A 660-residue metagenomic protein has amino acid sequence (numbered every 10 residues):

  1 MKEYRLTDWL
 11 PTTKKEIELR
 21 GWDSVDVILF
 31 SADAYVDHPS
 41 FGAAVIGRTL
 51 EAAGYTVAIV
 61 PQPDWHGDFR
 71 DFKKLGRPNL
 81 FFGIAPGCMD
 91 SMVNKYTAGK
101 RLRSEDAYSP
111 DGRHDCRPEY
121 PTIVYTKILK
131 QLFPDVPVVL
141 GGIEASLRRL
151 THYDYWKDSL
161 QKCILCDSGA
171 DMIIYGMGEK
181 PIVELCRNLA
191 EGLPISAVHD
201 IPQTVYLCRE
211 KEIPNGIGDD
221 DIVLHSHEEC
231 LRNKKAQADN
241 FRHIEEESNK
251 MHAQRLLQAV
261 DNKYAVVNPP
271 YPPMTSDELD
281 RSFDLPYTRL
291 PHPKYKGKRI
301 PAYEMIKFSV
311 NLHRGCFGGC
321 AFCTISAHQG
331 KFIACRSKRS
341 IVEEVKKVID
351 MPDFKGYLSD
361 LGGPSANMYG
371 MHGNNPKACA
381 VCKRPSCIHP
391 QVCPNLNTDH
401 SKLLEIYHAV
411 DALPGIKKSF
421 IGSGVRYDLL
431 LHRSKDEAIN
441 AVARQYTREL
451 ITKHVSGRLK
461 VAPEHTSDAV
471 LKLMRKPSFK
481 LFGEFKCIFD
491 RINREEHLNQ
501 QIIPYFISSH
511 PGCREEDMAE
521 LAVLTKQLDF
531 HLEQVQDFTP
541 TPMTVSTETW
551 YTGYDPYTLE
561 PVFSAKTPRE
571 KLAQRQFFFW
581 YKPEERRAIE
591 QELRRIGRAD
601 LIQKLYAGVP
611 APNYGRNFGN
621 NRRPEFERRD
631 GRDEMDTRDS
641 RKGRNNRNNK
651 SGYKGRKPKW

Functional and structural regions predicted by a protein language model:
L19, V27-S31, K73, I201-T204 (+8 more regions): Flexible, glycine-rich loop/tail regions that form catalytic "lids" or insertion modules at the edges of active sites
V25-S31, H38-N79: Nucleic acid-processing catalytic cores of prokaryotic defense/repair systems
L29, V45, I59-V60, W65-D68 (+2 more regions): Conserved SAM/AdoMet-binding glycine-rich loop
F30-Y35, K296-T324, Y357: N-terminal pre-triad scaffold of radical SAM enzymes
G42, P61-V260, V267-P273: Glycine-rich beta-alpha loop elements in corrinoid/cobalamin-binding modules across cobalamin-dependent enzymes
H66, S196-N249, Y271-M274, R336 (+6 more regions): Terminal amphipathic helices with adjacent charged low-complexity linkers/tails
D90-G99, L147-R149, E179-E184, R209-I213 (+6 more regions): Flexible glycine/acidic-rich beta-alpha junction loops that bind and position SAM and/or redox cofactors in anaerobic
D171, S282, C316, I341 (+3 more regions): Conserved, mostly hydrophobic/aromatic
